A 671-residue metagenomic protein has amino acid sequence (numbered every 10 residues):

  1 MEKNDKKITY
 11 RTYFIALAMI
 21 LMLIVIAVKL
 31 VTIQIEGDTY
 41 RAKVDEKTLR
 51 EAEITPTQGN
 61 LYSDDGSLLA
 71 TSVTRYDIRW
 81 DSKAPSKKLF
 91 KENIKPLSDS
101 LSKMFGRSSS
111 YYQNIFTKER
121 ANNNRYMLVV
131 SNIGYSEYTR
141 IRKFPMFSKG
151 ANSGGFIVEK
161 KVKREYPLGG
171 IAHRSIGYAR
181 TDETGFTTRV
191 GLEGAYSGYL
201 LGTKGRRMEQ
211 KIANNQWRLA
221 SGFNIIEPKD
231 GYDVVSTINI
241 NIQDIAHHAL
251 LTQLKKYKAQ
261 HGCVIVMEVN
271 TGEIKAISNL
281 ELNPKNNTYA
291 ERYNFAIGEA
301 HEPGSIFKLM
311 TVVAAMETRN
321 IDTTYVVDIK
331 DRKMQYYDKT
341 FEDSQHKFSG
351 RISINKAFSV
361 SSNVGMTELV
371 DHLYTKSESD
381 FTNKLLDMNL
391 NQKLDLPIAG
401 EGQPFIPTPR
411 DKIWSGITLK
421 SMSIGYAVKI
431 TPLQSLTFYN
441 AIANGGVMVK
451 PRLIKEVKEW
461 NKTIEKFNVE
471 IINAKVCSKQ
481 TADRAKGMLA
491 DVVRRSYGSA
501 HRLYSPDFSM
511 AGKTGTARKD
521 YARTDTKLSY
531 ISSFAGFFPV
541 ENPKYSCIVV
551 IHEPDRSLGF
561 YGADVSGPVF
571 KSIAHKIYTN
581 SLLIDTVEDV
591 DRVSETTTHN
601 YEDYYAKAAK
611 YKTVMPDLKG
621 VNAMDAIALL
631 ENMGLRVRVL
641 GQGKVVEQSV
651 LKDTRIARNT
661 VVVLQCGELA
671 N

Functional and structural regions predicted by a protein language model:
D5-T39: Hydrophobic alpha-helical transmembrane signal-anchor segments
E53-T57, K258-H261, D328, V639 (+1 more regions): Short, small/polar residue-rich loop motifs at catalytic or cofactor-binding pockets
A70, K211-I225, G262-G304, M310-I551: Beta-lactam-recognizing serine transpeptidase/beta-lactamase-like catalytic domain environment
S72-K83, A179, A276-L282: Short beta->alpha transition motifs characteristic of CBS
I78-N93, L282-F295: A short, polar/charged loop-to-alpha-helix boundary motif
P96-K103, K118-K229, V549, P568: Small/polar-residue-rich segments within soluble enzyme cores
L219-G262: Conserved, well-ordered alpha-helix/loop/beta-strand core segments that scaffold catalytic motifs
I406, D507, V549-N671: Ligand-recognition elements built from short beta-strands and adjacent flexible loops
